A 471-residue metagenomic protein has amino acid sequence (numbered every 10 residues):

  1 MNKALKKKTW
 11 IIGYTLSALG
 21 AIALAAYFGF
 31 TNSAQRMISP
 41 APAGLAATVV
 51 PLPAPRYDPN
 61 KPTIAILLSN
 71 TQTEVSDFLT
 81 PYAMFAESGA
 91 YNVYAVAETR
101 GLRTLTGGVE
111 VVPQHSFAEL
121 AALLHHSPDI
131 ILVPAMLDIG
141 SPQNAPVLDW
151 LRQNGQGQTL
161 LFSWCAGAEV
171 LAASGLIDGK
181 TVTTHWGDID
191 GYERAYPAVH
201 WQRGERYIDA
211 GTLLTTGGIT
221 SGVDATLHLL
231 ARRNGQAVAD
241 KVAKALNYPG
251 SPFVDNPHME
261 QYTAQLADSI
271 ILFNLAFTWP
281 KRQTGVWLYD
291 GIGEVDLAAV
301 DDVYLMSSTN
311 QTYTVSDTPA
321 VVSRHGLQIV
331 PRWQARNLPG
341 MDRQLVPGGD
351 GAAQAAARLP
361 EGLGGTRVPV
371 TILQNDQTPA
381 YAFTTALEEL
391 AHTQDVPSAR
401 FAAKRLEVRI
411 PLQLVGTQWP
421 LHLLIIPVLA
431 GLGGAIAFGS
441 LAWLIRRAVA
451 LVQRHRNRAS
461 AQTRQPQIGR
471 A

Functional and structural regions predicted by a protein language model:
M1-K3: Short, Lys/Arg-rich, polar N-terminal cytosolic tail immediately upstream of the first transmembrane signal-anchor
L5-L160, E169-A173, L227-G469: Extended, subdomain-level signal for the structured scaffold at the beginning of enzyme domains
N70, T181, G211, T215-G218 (+1 more regions): Glycine- and other small-residue-rich loops at beta-strand/loop junctions that grip anionic moieties
L161-F162, V182: A short beta-strand/loop micro-motif in the catalytic core of glycosyltransferases that engages the nucleotide-sugar
C165: Aromatic-residue-lined binding/catalytic grooves and analogous aromatic/hydrophobic interfacial grooves in multimeric
E169-I177, I208, G222-V223: Acidic/polar active-site rim loop that often engages polyanionic ligands
D178-R203: A conserved active-site-flanking secondary-structure segment within enzyme catalytic domains
G204-A243: Contiguous mid-protein beta-loop-alpha structural module that forms a pocket-lining wall or clamp of enzyme active
